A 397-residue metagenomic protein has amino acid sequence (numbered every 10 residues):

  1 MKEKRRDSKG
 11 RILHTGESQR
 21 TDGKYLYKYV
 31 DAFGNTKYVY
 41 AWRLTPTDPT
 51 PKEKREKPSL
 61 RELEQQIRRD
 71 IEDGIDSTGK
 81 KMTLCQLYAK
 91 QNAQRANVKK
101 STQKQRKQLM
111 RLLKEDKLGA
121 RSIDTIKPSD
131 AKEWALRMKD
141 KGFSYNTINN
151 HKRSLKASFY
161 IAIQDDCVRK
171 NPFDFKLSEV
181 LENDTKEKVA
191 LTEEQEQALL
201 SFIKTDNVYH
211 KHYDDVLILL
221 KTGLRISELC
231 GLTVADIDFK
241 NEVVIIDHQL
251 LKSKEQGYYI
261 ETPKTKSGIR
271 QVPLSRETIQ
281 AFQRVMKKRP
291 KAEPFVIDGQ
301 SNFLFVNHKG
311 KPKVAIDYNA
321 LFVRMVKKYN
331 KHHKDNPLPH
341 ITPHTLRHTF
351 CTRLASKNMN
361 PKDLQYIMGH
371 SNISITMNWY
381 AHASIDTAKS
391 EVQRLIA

Functional and structural regions predicted by a protein language model:
M1-L44, H248: Short, Arg/Lys-rich segments that mark the N-terminal edge of DNA/RNA- and chromatin-recognition modules
I12, N35-V39, P46-P51, T83-R111 (+1 more regions): Short, aromatic/basic-rich helix-turn unit that serves as a nucleic-acid recognition element
K37-A41, P46-P49, E261-R284, Q300-R324 (+1 more regions): C-terminal catalytic core of Y-nucleophile DNA break-rejoin enzymes
R69-I75, Q86-G142, S158-I161: Basic/aromatic-enriched alpha-helical hairpins
Y145, S201-H212, V272, K288-F303 (+3 more regions): Short, basic (Lys/Arg/His-rich) helix/loop patches that form interaction surfaces in the mid-to-C-terminal regions
N149, Q164, V168-L232, K240 (+3 more regions): Basic, Lys/Arg- and aromatic-enriched nucleic-acid-binding interface segment
L199, E255-I260, K357, N378 (+1 more regions): DNA/chromatin major-groove-contacting recognition/catalytic segments
L232-P290: Conserved tyrosine-mediated DNA breakage-rejoining catalytic core shared by Y-recombinases
